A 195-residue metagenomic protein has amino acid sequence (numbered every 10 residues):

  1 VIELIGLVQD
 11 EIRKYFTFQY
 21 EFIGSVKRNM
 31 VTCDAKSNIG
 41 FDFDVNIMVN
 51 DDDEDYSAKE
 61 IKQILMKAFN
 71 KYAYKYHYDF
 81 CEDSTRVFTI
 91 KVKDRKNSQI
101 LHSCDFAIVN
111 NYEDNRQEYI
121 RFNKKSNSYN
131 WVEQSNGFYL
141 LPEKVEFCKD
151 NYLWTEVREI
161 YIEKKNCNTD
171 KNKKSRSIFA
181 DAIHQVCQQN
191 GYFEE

Functional and structural regions predicted by a protein language model:
V1-L4, I61, L65: Hydrophobic alpha-helical membrane-association signature
V1-R13: N-terminal, Lys/Arg-enriched amphipathic/low-complexity engagement segments that precede the first folded domain
E11-F43, I47-D55: Active-site nucleotide-donor binding segment shared across nucleotidyl transfer reactions
I12-F16, K62-D114: Conserved catalytic core of two-metal-ion nucleotidyltransferases
D44-M48, N70-A73, Y129-N136: Glycine-rich loops and low-complexity Gly/Arg-rich segments that provide flexible linkers or classic glycine-based
D53-Q63: Short, conserved charged micro-motifs
E82-V87, N97-E195: Right-hand nucleic-acid polymerase module
